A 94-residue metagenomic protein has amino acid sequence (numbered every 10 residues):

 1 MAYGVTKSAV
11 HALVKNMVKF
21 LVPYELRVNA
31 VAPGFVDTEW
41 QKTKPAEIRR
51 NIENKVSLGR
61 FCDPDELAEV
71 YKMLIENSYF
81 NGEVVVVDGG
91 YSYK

Functional and structural regions predicted by a protein language model:
M1: Cytosolic ligand/metal-binding cores
T6, V14: Active-site helix of classical SDR
K15, K19-P23: Alpha-helical segment proximal to the catalytic Tyr-Lys
V22-R27, N81-G82: Short, small/polar-rich loop/turn modules that mediate ligand/substrate recognition or access, typified
V28, A32-T43: Short, flexible catalytic-loop segment of classical short-chain dehydrogenase/reductase
E47-E66: Catalytic Tyr-x(3-8)-Lys segment
R60-V87, S92: C-terminal substrate-recognition "lid" of short-chain dehydrogenase/reductases
